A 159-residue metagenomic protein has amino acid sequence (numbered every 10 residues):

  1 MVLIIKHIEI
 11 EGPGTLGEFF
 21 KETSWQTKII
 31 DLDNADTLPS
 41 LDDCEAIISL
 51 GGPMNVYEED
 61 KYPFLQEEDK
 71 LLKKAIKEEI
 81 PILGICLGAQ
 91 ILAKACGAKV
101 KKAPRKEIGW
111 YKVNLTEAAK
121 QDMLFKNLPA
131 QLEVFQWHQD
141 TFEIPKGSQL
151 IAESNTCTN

Functional and structural regions predicted by a protein language model:
M1-E78: N-terminal beta1-alpha1 cap of cysteine-dependent amidohydrolase-like domains
K6, I85, F135: Active-site-adjacent beta-strand anchor residues
F20, Q26-T27, S40, L65 (+5 more regions): Aromatic-residue detector
L50-D122: Cysteine-nucleophile active-site neighborhood
C96-N159: Pocket-forming structural segment of enzyme catalytic cores
